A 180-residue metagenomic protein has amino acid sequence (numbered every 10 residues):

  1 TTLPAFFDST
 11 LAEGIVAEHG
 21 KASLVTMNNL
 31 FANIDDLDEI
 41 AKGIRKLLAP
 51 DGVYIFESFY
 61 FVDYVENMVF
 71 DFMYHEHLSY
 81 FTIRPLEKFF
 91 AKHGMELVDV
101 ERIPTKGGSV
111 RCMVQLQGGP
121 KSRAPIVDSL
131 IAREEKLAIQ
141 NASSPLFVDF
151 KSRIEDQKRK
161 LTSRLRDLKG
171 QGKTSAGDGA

Functional and structural regions predicted by a protein language model:
T1-G14: Conserved SAM-binding strand-loop segment of SAM-dependent methyltransferases
S23-T26: A conserved beta-strand element that flanks and buttresses the S-adenosyl-L-methionine
L30: Hydrophobic adenine-recognition pocket in adenosine-nucleotide-binding enzymes
D38-I55: A short glycine-rich, Lys/Arg-flanked "PGG" loop and its adjoining helix->strand segment in the class I
F56-S79, I83-P85: Short, glycine-/aromatic-enriched active-site segment of Class I SAM-dependent methyltransferases
M95-K106: Conserved S-adenosyl-L-methionine
K106-R153: Flexible, glycine-/basic-rich loop-and-beta segments that form/coincide with the SAM-dependent methyltransferase
R153-Q171: A short, well-structured juxtamembrane/interface segment
